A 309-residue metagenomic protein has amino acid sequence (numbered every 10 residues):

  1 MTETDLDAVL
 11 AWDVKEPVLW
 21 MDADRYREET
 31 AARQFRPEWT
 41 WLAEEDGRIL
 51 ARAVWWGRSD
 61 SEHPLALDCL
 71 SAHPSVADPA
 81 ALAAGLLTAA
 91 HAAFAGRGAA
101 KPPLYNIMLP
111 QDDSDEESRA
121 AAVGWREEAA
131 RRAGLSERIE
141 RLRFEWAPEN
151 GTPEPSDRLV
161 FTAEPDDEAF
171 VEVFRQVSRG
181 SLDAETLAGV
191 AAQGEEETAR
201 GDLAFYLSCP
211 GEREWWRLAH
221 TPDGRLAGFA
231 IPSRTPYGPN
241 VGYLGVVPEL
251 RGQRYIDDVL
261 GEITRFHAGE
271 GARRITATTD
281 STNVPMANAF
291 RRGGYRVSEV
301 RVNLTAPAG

Functional and structural regions predicted by a protein language model:
M1-Y26, E154-E196: Short amphipathic alpha-helix that is part of the acyltransferase structural core
V14-P17, R25-A100, I107-Q111, P222 (+2 more regions): Conserved donor-binding loop and adjoining core beta-sheet/short helix segment in diverse acyl/aminoacyl transferases
A31-R36, Y206-R213: Short loop/turn motifs at secondary-structure junctions and domain boundaries
A51, I139-E140, A227-G228, E299: A structural microfeature
A77-A95, V246, G252-G269, V284-R292: Conserved acetyl-CoA-binding loop-helix of GNAT-fold acetyltransferases
P79-R158, A163-P165, V302-A306: Acyl-donor-binding surface of acyltransferase catalytic domains
P103-I107, V241, I275-T279: Conserved hydrophobic beta-strand within the GNAT/NAT acetyltransferase core sheet that lines the active-site cleft
R126, A130, A289-R291, Y295: Conserved active-site tyrosine of GNAT-family acetyltransferases
